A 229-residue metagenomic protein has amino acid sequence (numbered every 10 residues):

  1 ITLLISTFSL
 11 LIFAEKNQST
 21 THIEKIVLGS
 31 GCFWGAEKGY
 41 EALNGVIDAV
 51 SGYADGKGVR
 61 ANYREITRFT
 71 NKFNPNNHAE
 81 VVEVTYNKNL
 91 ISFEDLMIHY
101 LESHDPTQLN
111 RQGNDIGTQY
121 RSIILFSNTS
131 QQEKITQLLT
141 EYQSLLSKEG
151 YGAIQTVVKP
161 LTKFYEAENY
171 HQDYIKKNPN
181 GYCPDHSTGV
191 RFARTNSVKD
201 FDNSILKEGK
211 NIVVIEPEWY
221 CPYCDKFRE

Functional and structural regions predicted by a protein language model:
I1-S9: Bacterial N-terminal signal peptides
E15-I205, D225-K226: Flexible coil/turn and secondary-structure edge motifs
I23-L28, K207-W219: Short active-site neighborhood of thiol/selenol oxidoreductases, capturing the structured segment around
L90, E218-C221: Residues at alpha-helix boundaries and the short loops/turns that link adjacent helices
Y220-E229: Short, intrinsically disordered, charge-balanced linker/junction segments flanking boundaries in proteins
